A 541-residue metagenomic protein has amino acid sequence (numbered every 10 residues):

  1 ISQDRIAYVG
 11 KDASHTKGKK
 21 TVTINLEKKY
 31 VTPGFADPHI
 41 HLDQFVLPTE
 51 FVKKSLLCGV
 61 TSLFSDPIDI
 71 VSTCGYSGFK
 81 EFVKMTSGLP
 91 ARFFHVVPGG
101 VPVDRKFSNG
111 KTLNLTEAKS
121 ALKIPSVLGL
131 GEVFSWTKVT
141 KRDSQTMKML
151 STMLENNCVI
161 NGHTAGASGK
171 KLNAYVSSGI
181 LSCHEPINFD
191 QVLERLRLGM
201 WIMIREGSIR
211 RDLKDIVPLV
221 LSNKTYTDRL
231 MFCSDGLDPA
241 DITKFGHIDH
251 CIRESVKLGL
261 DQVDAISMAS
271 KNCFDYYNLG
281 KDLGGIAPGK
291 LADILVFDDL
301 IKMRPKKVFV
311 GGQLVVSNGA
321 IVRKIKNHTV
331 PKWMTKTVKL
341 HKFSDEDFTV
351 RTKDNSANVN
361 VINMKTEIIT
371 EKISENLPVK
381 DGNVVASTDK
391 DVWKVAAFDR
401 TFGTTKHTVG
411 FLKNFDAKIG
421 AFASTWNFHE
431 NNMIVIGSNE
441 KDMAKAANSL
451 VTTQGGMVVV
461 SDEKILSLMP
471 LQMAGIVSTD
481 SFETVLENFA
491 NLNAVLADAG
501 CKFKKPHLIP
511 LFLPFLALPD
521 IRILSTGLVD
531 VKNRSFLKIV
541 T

Functional and structural regions predicted by a protein language model:
I1-T32: Histidine-rich, glycine-flanked metal-binding segment
S2, A7, K11-D12, L56-L57 (+3 more regions): Active-site microenvironment of metallo-dependent hydrolases
K11-D12, P67-I70, P98-G99, S135 (+6 more regions): Short, ordered loop/turn segments at secondary-structure junctions
K29-V52: Di-metal (Zn2+ and/or Mg2+/Mn2+) metal-binding site signature of metallo-dependent hydrolases with the MBL/beta-CASP
G34-A36, H95, F232, I436-N439: Residue-level marker for buried hydrophobic side chains located in beta-strands that build the well-ordered beta-sheet
V52-N157, L466-L468: Divalent-metal coordination cores built from histidine and acidic residues
C74-G78, D104-K111, K141-Q145, K171-Y175 (+9 more regions): Short acidic, glycine/serine/threonine-rich loops at helix termini
T112-E132, K138-I204, R211-F232, D241-K257 (+2 more regions): Histidine/acidic residue-rich metal-binding segments in metalloenzymes
